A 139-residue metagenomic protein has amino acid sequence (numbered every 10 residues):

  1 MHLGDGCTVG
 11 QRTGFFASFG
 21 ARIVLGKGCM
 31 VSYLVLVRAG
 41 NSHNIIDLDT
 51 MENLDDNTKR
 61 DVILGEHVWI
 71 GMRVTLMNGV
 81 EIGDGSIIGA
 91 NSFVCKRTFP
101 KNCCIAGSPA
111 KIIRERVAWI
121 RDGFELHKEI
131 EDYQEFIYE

Functional and structural regions predicted by a protein language model:
M1-V80, R116-V117: Flexible, glycine/small-residue-enriched loop-and-beta-strand segment within the central core of proteins
C29, D49-E52, R73, N91 (+2 more regions): Short alpha-helical linear motifs
T58, K96, R114-V117, Y133: Short alpha-helix boundary/capping motifs
W69, M77, F93-C95, A110-K111: Short Gly/Pro-enriched loop/turn and capping motifs at secondary-structure junctions
E81-A106: C-terminal/domain-terminus segments
K101-C103, S108-F124: Conserved beta-strand-loop-alpha-helix hinge in the C-terminal portion of ABC ATPase nucleotide-binding domains
I130-E139: Long, compositionally biased intrinsically disordered regions
